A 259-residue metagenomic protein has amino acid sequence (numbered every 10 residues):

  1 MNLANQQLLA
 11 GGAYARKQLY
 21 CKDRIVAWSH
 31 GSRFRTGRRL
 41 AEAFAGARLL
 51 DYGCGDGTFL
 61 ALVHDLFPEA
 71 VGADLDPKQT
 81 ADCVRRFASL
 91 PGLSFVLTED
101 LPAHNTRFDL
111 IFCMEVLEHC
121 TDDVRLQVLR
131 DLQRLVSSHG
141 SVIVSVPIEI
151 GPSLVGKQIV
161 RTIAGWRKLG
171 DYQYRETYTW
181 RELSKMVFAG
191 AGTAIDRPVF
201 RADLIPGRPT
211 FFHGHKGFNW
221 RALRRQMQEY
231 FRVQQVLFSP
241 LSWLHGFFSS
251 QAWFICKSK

Functional and structural regions predicted by a protein language model:
N2-S32, L75, E99-L101, T121-S137 (+1 more regions): S-adenosyl-L-methionine-dependent methyltransferase catalytic module, highlighting the catalytic core
F34-L154, W253-S258: Conserved SAM-binding loop
